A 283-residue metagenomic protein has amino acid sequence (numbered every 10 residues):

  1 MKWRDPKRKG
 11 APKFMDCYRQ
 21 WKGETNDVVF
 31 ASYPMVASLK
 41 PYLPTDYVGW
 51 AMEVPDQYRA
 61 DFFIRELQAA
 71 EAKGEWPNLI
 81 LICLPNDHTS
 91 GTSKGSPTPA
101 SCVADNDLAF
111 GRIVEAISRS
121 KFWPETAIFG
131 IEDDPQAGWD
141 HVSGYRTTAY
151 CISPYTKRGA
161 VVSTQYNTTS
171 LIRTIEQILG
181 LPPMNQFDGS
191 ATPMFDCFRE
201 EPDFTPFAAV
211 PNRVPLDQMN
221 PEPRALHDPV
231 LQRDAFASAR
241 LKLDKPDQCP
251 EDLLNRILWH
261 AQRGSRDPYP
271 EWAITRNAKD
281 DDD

Functional and structural regions predicted by a protein language model:
M1-D283: N-terminal pro-sequences and low-complexity stem/linker regions of secreted or lumenal proteins
